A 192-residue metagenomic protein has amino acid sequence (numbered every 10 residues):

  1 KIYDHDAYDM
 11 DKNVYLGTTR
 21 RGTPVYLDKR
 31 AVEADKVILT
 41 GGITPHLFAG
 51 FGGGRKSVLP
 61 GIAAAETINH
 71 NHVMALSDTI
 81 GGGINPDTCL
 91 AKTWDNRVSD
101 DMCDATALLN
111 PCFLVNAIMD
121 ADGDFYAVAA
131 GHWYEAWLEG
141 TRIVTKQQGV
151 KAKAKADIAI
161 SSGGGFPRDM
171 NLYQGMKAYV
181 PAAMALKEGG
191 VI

Functional and structural regions predicted by a protein language model:
K1-G52: An acidic, phosphate/nucleotide-engaging active-site surface
I2-D4, L59-A75: Short, acidic/small-residue loops that bind anionic groups at enzyme active sites
V25-A34, H46-G50, M102-T106, K146-K151 (+1 more regions): A generic local secondary-structure boundary/capping motif
T40, H46-A49, P60, T67-H70 (+2 more regions): Short helix/loop capping segments that flank catalytic or ligand/cofactor-binding pockets
I68-A91: A gly/proline- and charged-residue-enriched helix-loop-helix capping module
G83-F166: Membrane-embedded hairpin module used as a gating/binding unit in multi-pass transport and secretion proteins
D169-I192: C-terminal catalytic subdomain
